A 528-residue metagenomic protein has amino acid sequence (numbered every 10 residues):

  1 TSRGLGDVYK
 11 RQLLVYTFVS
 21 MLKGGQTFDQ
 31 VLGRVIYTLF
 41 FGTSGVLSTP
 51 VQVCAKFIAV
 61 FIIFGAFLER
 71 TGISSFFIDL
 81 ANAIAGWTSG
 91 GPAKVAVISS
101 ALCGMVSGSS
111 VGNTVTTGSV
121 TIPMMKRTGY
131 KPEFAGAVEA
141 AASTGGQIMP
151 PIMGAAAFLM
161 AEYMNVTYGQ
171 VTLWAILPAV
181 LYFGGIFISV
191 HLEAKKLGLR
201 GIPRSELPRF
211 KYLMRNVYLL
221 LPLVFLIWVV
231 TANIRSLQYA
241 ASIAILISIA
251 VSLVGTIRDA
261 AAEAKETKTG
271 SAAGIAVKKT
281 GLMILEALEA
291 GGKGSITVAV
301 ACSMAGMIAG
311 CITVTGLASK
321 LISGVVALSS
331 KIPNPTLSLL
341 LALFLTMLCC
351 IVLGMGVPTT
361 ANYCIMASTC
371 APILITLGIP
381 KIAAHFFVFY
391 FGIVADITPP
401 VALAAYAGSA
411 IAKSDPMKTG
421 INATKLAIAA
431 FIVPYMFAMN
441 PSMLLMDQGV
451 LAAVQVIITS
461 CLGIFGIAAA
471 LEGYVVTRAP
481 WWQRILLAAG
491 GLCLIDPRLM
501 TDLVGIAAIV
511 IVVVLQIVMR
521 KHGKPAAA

Functional and structural regions predicted by a protein language model:
T1-L5, Y9: Single conserved hydrophobic/aromatic residue that forms the stacking wall/gate of nucleotide- or nucleobase-binding
L13-L22, F40-S75, S271-S319, L339-V352 (+3 more regions): Core transmembrane alpha-helical segments of multi-pass membrane transporters/permeases
D29-T38, P50-A55, L173-L177, L237-S242 (+2 more regions): Loop-to-transmembrane alpha-helix initiation sites
Y37, I312-L328, P441-L451: Membrane-interface helix termini and inter-helical loops of multi-pass transporters
S44-F57, A83-V97, T128-F134, M214-L220 (+4 more regions): Membrane-interfacial loop-to-helix junctions in multi-pass transporters
G65-E69, S100-S109, A141-Q147, A305 (+4 more regions): Transmembrane alpha-helix interface/packing and boundary motifs in multi-pass membrane proteins, characterized by
D79-G146, I152, A156-L159, N165 (+2 more regions): Hydrophobic transmembrane alpha-helices that form the pore/transport pathway of multi-pass ion and small-solute
L173-G294, L403-L492, R520-A528: Long, contiguous bundles of hydrophobic transmembrane helices that form the permeation core of multi-pass
